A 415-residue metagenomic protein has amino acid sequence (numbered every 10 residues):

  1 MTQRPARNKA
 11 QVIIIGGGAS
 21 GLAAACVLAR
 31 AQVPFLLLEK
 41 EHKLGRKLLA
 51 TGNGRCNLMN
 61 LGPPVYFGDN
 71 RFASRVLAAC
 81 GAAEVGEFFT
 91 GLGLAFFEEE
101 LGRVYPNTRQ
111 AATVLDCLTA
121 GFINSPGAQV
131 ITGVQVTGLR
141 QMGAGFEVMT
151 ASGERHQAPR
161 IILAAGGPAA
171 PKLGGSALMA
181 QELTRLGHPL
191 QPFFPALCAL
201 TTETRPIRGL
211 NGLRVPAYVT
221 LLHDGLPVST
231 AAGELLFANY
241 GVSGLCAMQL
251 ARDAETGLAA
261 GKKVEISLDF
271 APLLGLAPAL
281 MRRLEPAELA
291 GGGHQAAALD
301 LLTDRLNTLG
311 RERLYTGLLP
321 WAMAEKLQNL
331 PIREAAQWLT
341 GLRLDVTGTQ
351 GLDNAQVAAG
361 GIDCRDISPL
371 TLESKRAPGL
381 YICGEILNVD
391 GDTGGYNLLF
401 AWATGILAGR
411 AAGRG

Functional and structural regions predicted by a protein language model:
R4-S20: Beta1/beta-strand and adjacent pyrophosphate-binding region of the FAD-binding site in flavoprotein oxidoreductases
I13-I15, A29-N53: Glycine-rich FAD pyrophosphate-binding loop
I13-I15, L38, V136, R155-G175 (+4 more regions): Short hydrophobic core segments
R30-A31, L58, A78, E84-E87 (+8 more regions): Residue-level recognition of phosphate/Mg2+-coordinating polar/acidic sites in nucleotide-handling active sites
E41-R71: Conserved N-terminal glycine-rich FAD pyrophosphate-binding loop of Rossmann-like flavoproteins
A73-G81, L101-A120, A170-G175, E203-R205 (+1 more regions): Short beta-strand to alpha-helix junction loop
T132-G145: A conserved short coil-to-beta-strand element within the FAD-binding core of flavoproteins
A169-E182, L186, N388-G415: A conserved FAD-binding loop/helix module that cradles the flavin
